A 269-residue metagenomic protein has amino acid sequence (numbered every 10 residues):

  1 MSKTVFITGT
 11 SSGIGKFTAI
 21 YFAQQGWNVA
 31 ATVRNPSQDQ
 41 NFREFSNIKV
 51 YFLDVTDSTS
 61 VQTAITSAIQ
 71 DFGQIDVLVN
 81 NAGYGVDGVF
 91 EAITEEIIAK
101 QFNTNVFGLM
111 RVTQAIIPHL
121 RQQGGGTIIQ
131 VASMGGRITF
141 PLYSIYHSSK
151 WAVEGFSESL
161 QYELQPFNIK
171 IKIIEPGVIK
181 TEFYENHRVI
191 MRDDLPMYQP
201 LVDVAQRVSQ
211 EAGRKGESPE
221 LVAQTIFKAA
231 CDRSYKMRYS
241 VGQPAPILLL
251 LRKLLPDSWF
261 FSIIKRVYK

Functional and structural regions predicted by a protein language model:
S11-S12: Conserved glycine-rich cofactor-binding loop
L53-T63, E95: The beta1-alpha1 cofactor-binding region of Rossmann-like NAD(H)/NADP(H)-dependent oxidoreductases
S67-N80, V86: A glycine-rich helix->loop->beta "capping" turn within Rossmann-like NAD(P)(H)-dependent oxidoreductase domains
V89-F90, T94-A99: Substrate-binding pocket helix/loop in short-chain dehydrogenase/reductase
T113, S149: Active-site helix of classical SDR
S133: Residue(s) in the substrate-gating loop at a strand-loop-helix junction that position the organic substrate next
Q165-G213: C-terminal beta-strand-loop-alpha-helix "lid" module of Rossmann-like NAD(P)-dependent dehydrogenases
